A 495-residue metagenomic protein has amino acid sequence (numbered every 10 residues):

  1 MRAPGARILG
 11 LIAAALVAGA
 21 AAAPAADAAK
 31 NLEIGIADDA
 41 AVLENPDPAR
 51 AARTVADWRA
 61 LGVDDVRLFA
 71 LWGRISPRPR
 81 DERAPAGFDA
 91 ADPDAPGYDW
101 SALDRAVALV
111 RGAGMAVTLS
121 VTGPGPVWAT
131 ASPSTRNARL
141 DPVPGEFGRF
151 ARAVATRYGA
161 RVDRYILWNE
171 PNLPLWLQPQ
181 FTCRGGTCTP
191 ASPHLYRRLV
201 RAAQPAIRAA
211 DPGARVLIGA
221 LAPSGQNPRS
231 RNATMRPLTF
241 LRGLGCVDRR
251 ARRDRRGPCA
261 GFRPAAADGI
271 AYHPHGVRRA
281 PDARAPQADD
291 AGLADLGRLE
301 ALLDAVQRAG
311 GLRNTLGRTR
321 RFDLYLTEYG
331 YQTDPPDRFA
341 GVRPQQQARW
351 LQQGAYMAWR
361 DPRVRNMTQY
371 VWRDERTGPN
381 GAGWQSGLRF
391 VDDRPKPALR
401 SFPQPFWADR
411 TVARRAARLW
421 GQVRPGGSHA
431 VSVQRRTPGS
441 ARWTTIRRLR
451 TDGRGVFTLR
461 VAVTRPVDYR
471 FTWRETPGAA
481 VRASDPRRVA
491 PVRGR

Functional and structural regions predicted by a protein language model:
L9-A20: Bacterial N-terminal signal peptides
D27-D65, F69-L71: Boundary/entry segment of secreted carbohydrate-active catalytic domains
L32-D38, D64-L68, V117-V121, Y165-L167 (+4 more regions): Hydrophobic faces of well-ordered beta-strands that scaffold small-molecule active sites in alpha/beta enzyme cores
N45, A51-A52, P144-G148, P190-P344: Noncatalytic carbohydrate-binding groove/subsite architecture in carbohydrate-active enzymes
P46, E82-A86, A91, R157 (+8 more regions): Aromatic-rich peripheral "rim/lid" segments of glycoside hydrolase catalytic domains that contact and position glycan
L61-A233, H275-V277: Substrate-binding cleft and catalytic face of glycoside hydrolase catalytic domains, especially the flexible beta-alpha
T444-R454: Solvent-exposed serine/threonine-rich low-complexity stretches and specific carbohydrate-binding patches
G455-L459: Short strand-edge motifs at loop-to-beta-strand transitions and within beta-strands of extracellular beta-rich domains
